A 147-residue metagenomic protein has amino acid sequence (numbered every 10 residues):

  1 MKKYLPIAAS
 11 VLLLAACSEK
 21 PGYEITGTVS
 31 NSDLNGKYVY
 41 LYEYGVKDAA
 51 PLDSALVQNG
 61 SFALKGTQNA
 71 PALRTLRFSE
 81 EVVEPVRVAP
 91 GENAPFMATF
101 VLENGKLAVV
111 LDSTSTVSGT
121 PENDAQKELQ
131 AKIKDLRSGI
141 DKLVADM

Functional and structural regions predicted by a protein language model:
M1-Y4: Positively charged n-region of N-terminal signal peptides that target proteins for export
P6-S10: Sec-dependent N-terminal signal peptides
C17-M147: A non-transmembrane, solvent-exposed segment enriched in polar/low-complexity residues
